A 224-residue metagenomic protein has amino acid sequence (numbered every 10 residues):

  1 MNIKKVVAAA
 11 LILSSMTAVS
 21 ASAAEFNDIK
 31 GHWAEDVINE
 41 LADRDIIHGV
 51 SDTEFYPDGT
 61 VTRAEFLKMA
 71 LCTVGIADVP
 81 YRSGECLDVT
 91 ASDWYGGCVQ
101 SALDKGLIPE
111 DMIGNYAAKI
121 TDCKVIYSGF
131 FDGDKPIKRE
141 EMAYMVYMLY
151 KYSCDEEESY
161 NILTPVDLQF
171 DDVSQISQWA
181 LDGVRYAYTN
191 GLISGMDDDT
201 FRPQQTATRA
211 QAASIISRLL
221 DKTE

Functional and structural regions predicted by a protein language model:
N2-E35, H48-L67, L71-E140, M148-A180 (+2 more regions): Feature responds to low-complexity, polar/acidic, surface-exposed segments characteristic of secreted/exported proteins
A213-S214: Low-complexity, Gly/Ser/Thr/Pro-rich intrinsically disordered linker/tail segments
